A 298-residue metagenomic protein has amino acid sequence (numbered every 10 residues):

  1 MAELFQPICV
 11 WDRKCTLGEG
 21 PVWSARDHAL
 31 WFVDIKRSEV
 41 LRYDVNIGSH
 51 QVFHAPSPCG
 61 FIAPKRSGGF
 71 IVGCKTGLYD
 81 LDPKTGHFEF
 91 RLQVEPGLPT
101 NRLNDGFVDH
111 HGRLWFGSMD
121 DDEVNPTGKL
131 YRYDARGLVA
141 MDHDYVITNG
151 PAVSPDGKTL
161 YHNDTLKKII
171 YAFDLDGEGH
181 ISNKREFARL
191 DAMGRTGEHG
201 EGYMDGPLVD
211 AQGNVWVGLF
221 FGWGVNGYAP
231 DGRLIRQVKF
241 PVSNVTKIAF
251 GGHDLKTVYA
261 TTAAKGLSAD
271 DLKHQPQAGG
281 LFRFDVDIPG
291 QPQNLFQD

Functional and structural regions predicted by a protein language model:
Q6-D12, G48-H54, E89-P96, G137-H143 (+2 more regions): A short beta-strand motif characteristic of beta-propeller blades
R13-D27, A55-C74, G97-R113, M141-T159 (+2 more regions): Beta-rich, blade/repeat-based domains predominating in secreted/periplasmic proteins but also intracellular
S24-A25, L30-I35, F70-T76, F116-V124 (+3 more regions): Conserved beta-strand positions in repeat-built beta-propeller and related beta-rich domains
E39-L41, G77-Y79, G128-Y131, I169-Y171 (+2 more regions): A short loop-to-beta-strand structural motif that recurs across blades of beta-propeller domains
G86-M141: Hydrophobic alpha-helical segments and helix pairs
K168-I169, F173, R189-R233: Loop/turn-rich, solvent-exposed surfaces of beta-rich toroidal or solenoidal domains
F173-H180, V286-Q291: Short loop/turn segments immediately following beta-strands, especially the blade-tip and inter-blade linker loops
A249-D298: Blade-level signature of beta-propeller repeat domains, shared across WD40, Kelch, NHL, RCC1 and BNR/Asp-box propellers
